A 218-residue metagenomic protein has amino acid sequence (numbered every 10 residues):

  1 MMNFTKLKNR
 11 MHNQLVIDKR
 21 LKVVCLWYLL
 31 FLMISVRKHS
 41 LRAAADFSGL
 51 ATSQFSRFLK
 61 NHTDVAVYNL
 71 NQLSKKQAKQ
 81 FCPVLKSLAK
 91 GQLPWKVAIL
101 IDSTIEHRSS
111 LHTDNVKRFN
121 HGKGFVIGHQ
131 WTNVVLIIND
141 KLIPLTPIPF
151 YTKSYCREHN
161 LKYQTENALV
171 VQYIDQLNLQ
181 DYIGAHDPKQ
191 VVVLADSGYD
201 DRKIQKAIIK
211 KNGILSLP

Functional and structural regions predicted by a protein language model:
M1-Y68: Gly/serine-rich nucleotide phosphate-binding loop at the start of the catalytic core of nucleotide/ADP-ribose-handling
F31-I34, A45, H121, N160 (+1 more regions): Short, charged/polar micro-motifs that form catalytic or ligand-binding hotspots
A44, W95-S109, V134, Q190-D200 (+1 more regions): Short, conserved catalytic/metal-binding motifs centered on acidic residues
S56-F58, H121-H186: Electropositive, glycine- and tryptophan-enriched low-complexity nucleic-acid-binding patches
N61-L142: Active-site-proximal, Lys/Arg-enriched surface segment that forms a nucleic-acid-binding/basic interface patch
G91-P94, I183-K189: Short helix-terminating capping/connector loops at secondary-structure junctions
S109-H112, D201-I208: A short acidic (Asp/Glu
K211-N212: Short, structured coil segments at secondary-structure junctions
